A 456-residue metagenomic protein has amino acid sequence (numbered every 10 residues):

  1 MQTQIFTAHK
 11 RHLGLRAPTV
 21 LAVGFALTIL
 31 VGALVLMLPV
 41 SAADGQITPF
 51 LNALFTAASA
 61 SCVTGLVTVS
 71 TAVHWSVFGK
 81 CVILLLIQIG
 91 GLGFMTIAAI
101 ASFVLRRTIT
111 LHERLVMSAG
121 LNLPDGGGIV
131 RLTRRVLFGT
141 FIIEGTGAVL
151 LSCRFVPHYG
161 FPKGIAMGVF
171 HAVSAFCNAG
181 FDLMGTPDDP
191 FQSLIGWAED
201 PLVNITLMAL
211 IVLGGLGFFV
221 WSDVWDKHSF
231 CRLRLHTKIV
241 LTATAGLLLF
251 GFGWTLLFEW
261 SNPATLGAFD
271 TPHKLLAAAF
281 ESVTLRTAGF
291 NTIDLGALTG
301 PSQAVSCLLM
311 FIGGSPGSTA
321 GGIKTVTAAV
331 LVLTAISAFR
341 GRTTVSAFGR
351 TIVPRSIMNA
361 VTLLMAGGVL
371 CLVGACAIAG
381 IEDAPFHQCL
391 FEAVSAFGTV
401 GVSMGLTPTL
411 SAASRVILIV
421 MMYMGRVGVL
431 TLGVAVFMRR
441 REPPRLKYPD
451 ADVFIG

Functional and structural regions predicted by a protein language model:
M1-G456: Membrane-proximal intracellular helices of multi-pass ion channels
